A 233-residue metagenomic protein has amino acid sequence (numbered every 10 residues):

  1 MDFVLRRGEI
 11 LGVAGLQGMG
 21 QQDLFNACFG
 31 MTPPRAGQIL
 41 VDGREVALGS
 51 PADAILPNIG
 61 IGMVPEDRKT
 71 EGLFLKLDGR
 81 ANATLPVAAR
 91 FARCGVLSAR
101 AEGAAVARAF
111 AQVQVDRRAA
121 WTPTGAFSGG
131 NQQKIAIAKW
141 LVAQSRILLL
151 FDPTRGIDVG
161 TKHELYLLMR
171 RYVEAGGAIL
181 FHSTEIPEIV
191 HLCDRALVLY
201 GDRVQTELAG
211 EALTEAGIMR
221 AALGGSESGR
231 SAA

Functional and structural regions predicted by a protein language model:
M1-A233: Glycine-rich phosphate-binding loops of nucleotide-dependent enzymes
